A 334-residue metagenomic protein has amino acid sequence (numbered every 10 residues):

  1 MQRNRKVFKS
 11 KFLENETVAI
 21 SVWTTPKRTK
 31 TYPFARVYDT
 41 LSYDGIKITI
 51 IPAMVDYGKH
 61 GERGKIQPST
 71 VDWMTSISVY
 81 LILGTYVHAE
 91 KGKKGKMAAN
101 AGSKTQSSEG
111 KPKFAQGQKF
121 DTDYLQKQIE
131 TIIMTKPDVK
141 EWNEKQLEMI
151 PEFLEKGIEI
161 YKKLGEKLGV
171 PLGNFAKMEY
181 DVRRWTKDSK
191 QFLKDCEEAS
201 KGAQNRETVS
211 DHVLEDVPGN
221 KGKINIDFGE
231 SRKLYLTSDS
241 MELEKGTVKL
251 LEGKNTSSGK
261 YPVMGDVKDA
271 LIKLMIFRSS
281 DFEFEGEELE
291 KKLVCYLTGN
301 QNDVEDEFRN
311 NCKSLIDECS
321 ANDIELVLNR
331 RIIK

Functional and structural regions predicted by a protein language model:
M1-K177: Terminal, charged accessory segments of proteins
M178-L193: Hydrophobic, aromatic-lined core segments that form the binding pocket/scaffold for planar heteroaromatic ligands
F192-R232: A short acidic/basic microdomain associated with nuclease active sites
D227-K245, D266-A270: Catalytic centers of nucleases
S238-E242, G246-K260: Conserved catalytic cores of phosphodiester-cleaving nucleases, focusing on short active-site segments
K260-D266, S279-D306: Nucleic-acid nuclease catalytic cores
I272-I276: Short amphipathic alpha-helical face segments that pack within enzyme cores and frequently flank/anchor catalytic
E305-K334: Polybasic (Lys/Arg-rich)
